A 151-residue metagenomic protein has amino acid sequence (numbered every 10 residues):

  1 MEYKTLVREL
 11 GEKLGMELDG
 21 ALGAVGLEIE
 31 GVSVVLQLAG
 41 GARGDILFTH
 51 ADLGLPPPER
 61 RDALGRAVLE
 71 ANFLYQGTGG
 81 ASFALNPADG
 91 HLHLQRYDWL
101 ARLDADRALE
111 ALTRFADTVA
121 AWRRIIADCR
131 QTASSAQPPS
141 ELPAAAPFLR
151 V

Functional and structural regions predicted by a protein language model:
M1-Q37: Charge-rich, low-complexity N-terminal segments
E12, R66-G77, T113-R124: Short, intrinsically disordered, mixed-charge
V25, D45-L47, G90-L92: Hydrophobic residues embedded in beta-strands of well-ordered beta-sheets
I29-V32, H50-L55, R96-L100: Secondary-structure transition/turn motif
L36-G40, G44-P57: A short acidic-to-branched-hydrophobic micro-motif
D52-H91, Y97: Short, internal acidic amphipathic alpha-helical interface segments that mediate docking to partner proteins
D98-R130: Ampiphathic alpha-helical segments that act as solvent-exposed interaction surfaces
I126-V151: Short, highly charged C-terminal tails/helix-capping segments
